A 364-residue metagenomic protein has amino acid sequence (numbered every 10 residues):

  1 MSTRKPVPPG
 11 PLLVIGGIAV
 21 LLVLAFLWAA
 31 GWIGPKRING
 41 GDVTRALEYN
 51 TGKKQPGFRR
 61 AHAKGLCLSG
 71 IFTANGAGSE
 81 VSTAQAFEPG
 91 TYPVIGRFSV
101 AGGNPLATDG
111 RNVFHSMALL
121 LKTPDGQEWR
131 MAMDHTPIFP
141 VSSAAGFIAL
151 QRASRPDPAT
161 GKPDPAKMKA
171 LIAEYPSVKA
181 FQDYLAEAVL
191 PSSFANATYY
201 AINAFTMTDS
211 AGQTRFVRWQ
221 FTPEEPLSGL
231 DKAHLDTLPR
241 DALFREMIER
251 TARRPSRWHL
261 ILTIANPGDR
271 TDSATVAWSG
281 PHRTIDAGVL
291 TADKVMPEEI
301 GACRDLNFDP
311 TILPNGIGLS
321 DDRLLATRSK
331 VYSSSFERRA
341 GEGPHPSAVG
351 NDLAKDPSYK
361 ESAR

Functional and structural regions predicted by a protein language model:
S2-R364: Active-site-adjacent core segments of small-molecule enzymes
